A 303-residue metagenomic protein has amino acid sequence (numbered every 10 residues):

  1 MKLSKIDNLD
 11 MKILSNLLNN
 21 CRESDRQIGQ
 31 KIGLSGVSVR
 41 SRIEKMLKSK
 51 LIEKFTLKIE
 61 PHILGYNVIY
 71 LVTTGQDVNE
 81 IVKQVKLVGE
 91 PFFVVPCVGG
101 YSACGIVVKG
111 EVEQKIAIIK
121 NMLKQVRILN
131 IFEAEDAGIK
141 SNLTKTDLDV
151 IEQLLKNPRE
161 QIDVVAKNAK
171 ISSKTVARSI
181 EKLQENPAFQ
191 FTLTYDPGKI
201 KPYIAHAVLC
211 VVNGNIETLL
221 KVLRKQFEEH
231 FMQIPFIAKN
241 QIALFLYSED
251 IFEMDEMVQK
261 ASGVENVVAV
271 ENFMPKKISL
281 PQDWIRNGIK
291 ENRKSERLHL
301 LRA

Functional and structural regions predicted by a protein language model:
M1-A303: A compositional/biophysical signature of low hydrophobicity enriched in polar/charged and small residues
